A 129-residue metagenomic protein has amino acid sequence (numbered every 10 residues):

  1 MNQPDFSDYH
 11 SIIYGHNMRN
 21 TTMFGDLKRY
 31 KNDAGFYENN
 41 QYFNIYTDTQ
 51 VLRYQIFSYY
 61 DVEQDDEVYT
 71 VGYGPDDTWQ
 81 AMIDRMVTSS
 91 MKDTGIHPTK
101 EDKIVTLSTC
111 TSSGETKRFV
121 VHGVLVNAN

Functional and structural regions predicted by a protein language model:
M1-N129: Extracytoplasmic/periplasmic soluble domains downstream of a signal peptide or transmembrane helix
